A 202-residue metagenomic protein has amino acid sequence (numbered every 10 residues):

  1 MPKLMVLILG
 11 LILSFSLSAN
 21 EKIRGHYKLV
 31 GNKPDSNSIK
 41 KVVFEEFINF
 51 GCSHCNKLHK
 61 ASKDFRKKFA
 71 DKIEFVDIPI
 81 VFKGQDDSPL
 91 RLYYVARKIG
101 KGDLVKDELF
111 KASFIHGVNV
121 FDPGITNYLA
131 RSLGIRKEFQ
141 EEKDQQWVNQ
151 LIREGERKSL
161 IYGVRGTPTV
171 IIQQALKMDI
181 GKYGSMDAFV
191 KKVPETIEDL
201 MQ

Functional and structural regions predicted by a protein language model:
P2-G84, E156, L160-I161, G166 (+1 more regions): Extracytoplasmic thiol/disulfide redox context detector
S53-N56, K83-D87, I99-D103, V120 (+2 more regions): Soluble non-cytosolic domains of exported or imported proteins
N56, V105, D122, E138-F139 (+1 more regions): A generic structural-conservation signal
K57, K63, K67-A70, R97-K101 (+5 more regions): Sec-exported extracytoplasmic/periplasmic mature domains
H59-R66, P89-Y93, K106, P123 (+3 more regions): Extracytoplasmic/secreted envelope proteins and their assembly/folding machinery, especially bacterial periplasmic
A70-K98, D103-A130: Structural microenvironment flanking redox-active thiols in thiol-disulfide oxidoreductases
S132-Q202: C-terminal cap of thioredoxin/glutaredoxin-like
